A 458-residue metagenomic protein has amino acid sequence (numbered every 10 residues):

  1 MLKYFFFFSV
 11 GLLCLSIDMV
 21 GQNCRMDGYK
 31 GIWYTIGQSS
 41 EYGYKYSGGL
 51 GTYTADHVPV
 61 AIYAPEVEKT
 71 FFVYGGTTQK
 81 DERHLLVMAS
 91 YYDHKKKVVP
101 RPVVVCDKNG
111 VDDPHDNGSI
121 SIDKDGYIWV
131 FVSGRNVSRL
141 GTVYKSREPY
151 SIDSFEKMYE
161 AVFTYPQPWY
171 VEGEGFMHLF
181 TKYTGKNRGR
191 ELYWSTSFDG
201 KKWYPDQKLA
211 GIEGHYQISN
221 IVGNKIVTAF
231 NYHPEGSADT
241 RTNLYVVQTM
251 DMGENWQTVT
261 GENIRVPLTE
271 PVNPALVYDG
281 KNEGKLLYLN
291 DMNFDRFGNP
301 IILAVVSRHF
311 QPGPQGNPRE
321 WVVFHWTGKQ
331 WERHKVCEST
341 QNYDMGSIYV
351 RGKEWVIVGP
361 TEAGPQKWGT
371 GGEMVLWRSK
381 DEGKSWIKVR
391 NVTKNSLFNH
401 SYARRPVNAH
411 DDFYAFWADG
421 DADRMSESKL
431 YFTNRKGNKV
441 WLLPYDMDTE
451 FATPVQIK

Functional and structural regions predicted by a protein language model:
M1-Y4: Positively charged n-region of N-terminal signal peptides that target proteins for export
F7-S16: Bacterial N-terminal signal peptides
I17-G21: Sec/Tat signal peptide C-region and signal peptidase I cleavage site
Q22-K458: Extracellular, repeat-based ectodomains that mediate carbohydrate processing or recognition
